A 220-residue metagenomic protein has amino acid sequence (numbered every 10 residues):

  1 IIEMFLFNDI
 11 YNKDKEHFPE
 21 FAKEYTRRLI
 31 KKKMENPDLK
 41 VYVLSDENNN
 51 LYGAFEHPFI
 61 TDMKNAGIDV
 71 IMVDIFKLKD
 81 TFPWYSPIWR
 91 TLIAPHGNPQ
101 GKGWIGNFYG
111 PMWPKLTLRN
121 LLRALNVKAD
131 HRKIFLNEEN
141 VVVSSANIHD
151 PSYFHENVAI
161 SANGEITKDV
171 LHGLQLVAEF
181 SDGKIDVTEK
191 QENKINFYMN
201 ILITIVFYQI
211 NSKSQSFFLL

Functional and structural regions predicted by a protein language model:
I1-L220: Charged, low-complexity intrinsically disordered terminal segments
